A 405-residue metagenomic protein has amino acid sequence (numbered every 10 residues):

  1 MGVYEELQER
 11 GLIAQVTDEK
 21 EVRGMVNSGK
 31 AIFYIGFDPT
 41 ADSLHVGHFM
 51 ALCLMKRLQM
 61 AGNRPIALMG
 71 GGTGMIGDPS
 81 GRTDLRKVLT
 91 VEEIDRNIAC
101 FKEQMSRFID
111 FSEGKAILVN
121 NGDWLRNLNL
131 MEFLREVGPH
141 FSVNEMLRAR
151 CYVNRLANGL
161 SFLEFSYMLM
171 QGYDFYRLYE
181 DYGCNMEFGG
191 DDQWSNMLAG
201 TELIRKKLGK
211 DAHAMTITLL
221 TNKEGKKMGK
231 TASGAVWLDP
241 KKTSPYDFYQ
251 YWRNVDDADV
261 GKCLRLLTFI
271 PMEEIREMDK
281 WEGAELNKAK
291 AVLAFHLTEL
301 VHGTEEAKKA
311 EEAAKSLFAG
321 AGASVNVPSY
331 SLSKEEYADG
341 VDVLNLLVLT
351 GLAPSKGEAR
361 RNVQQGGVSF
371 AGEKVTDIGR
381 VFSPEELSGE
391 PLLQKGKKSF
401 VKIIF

Functional and structural regions predicted by a protein language model:
M1-F33: Positively charged, low-complexity intrinsically disordered leader regions
R10, T90-V91, N97-I98, K102 (+1 more regions): Divalent-metal (Mg2+/Mn2+/Ca2+)-assisted nucleotide/phosphate chemistry catalytic cores
E21-P79, F188-W194: N-terminal catalytic cores of NTP/NDP-binding nucleotidyl/phosphoryl-transfer enzymes
S28-G36, L58, P65, G172-D181 (+2 more regions): Short, hydrophobic/aliphatic alpha-helical segments
A51-L58, L178, N196-I204, L297 (+1 more regions): Buried hydrophobic packing segments
G77-G81, L128-L134, K226-A232: Short acidic, glycine/serine/threonine-rich loops at helix termini
P79-D95: A charged helix-plus-loop insertion that forms the helical arch/lid used to bind and gate nucleic-acid substrates
I204-F405: Conserved nucleotide- and phosphate/pyrophosphate-binding catalytic cores in adenylate/nucleotidyl-handling enzymes
